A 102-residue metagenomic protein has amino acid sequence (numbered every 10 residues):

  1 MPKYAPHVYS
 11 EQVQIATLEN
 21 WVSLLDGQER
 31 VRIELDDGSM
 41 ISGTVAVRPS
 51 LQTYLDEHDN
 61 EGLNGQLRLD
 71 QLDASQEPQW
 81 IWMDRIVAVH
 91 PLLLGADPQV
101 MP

Functional and structural regions predicted by a protein language model:
M1-P102: Conserved RNA-binding domains used in RNP assembly and mRNA/RNA metabolism
